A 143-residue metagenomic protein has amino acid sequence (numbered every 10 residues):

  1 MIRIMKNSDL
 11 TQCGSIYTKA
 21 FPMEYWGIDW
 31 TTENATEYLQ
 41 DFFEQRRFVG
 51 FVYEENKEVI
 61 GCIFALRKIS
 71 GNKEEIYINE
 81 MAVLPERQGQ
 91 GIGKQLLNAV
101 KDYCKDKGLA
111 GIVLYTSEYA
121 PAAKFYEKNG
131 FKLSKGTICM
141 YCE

Functional and structural regions predicted by a protein language model:
M1-S15: A short beta-loop-alpha structural element at the N-terminal edge of CoA-dependent acyl/N-acetyltransferase catalytic
T18-Q40, F48: Conserved GNAT-fold acetyl-CoA-binding loop/helix
V52, E58-R67, E75-Y77, A82: Conserved beta-strand in the GNAT
K68-I78, Q88, S134-K135: A conserved beta-turn-beta hairpin within the catalytic core of GNAT-like acetyltransferases that forms part
V83, G89-D102, K128: Conserved acetyl-CoA-binding loop-helix of GNAT-fold acetyltransferases
L97, C104-S117: Conserved GNAT acetyl-CoA-binding A-motif
V113-A123, Y141-E143: Conserved beta-strand-loop-alpha-helix junction that forms the acyl-donor binding cleft
E127-G136: Conserved acetyl-CoA-binding loop of GNAT-fold acetyltransferases
